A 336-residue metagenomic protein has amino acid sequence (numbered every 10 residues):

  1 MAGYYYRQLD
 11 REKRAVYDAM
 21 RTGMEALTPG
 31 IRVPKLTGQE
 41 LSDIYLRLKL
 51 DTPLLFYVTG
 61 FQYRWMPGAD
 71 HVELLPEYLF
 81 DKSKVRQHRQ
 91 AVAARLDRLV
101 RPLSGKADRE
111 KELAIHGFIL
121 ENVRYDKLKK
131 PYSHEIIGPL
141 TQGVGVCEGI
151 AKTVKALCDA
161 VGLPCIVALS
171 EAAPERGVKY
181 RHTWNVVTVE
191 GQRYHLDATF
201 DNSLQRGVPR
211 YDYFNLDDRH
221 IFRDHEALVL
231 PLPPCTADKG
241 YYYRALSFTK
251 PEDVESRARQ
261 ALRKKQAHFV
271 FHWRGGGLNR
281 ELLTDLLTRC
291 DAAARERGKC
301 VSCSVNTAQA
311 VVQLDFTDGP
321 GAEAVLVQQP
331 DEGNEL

Functional and structural regions predicted by a protein language model:
M1-K106, D217-L336: N-terminal accessory/pre-domain segments preceding catalytic cores
R47, D51, R95-P102, F118-N122 (+2 more regions): Structured segments of extracytoplasmic/periplasmic soluble domains in secreted or envelope-associated proteins
F80-P139: Secondary-structure boundary elements
R109-L113, E148, Y194: Short, solvent-exposed positions on alpha-helices
K111, G143, K179-R181: Generic hydrophobic secondary-structure packing signal
G138-G143, A172-P174: Conserved short loop/turn motifs at secondary-structure junctions
Q142-V146, I150: Secondary-structure capping and boundary motifs in well-ordered enzyme cores
G149-H220: Hydrophobic/aromatic-rich core segments of domains that either
